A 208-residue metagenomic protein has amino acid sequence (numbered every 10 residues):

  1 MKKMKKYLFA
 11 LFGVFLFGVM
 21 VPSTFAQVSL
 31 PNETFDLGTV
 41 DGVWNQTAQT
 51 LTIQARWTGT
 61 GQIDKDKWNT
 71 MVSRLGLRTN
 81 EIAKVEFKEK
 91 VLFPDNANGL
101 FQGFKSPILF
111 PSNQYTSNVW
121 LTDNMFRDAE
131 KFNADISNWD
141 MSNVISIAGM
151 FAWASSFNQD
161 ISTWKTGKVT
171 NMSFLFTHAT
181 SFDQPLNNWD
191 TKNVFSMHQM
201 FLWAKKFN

Functional and structural regions predicted by a protein language model:
M1-K2, N188: Glycine-centered signal
K2-F12: Bacterial N-terminal signal peptides that target proteins for export
A10-S23: Bacterial N-terminal signal peptides
F25-N208: Negatively charged
